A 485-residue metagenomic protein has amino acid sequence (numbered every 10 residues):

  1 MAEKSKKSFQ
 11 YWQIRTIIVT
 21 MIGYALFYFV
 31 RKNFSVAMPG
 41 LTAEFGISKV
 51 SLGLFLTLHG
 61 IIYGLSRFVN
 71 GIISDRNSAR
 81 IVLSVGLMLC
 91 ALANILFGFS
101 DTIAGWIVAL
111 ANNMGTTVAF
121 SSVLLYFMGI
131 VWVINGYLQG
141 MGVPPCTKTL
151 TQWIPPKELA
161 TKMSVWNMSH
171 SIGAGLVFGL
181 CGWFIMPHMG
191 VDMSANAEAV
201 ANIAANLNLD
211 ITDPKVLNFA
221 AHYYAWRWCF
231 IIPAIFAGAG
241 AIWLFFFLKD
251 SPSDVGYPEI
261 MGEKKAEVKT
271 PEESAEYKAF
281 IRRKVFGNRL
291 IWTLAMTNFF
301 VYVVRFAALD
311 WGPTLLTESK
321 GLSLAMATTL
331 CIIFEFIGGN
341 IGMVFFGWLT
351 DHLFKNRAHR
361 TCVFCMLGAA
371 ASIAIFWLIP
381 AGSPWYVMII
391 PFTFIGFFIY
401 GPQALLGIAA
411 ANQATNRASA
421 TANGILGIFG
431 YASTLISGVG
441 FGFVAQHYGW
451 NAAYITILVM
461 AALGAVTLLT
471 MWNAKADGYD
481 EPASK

Functional and structural regions predicted by a protein language model:
K32, G60-F68, G140, A174-G175 (+2 more regions): Residue-level signature of mid-helix packing/kink "hotspots" within the transmembrane helices of 12-pass Major
F34-M38, C181, G287-V344, Q403 (+1 more regions): Extracytoplasmic gate region of multi-pass secondary transporters
R76-L87, D351-M366: Cytoplasmic membrane-interface "Motif A"-like loop-to-helix N-cap segments of 12-TM Major Facilitator Superfamily
M88-S121, L367-A381: C-terminal ends and interior cores of transmembrane alpha-helices in multi-pass membrane transporters/permeases
G129-H170: Cytoplasmic helix-loop-helix junction between adjacent transmembrane helices in 12-TM secondary transporters
A160-M186, E335-G339, G427-S437: Glycine-rich segments within core transmembrane alpha-helices of 12-TM secondary carriers
W166-P252: Helix-loop-helix hairpin linking two adjacent transmembrane segments in secondary transporters
N356-L406: C-terminal transmembrane helical hairpin of 12-TM major facilitator-type secondary transporters
